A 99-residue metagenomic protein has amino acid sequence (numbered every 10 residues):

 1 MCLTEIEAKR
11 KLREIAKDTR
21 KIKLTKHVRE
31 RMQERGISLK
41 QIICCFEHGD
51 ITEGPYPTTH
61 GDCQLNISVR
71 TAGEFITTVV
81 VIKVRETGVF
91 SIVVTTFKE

Functional and structural regions predicted by a protein language model:
M1-E99: Ribonuclease/tRNase effector modules and their secretory precursors
